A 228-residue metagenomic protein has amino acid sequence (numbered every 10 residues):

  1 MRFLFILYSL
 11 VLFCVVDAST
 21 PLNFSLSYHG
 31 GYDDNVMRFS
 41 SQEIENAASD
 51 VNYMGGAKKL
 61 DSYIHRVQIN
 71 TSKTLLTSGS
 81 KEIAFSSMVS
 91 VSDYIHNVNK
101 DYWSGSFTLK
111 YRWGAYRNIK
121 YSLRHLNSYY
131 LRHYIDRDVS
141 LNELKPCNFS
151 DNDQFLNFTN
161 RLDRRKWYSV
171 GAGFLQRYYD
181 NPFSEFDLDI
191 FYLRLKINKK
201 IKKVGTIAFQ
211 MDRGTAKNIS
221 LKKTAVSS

Functional and structural regions predicted by a protein language model:
R2-F3, T20: N-terminal leader/targeting segments
F3-C14: Sec-dependent N-terminal signal peptides
A18-S228: Gram-negative and organellar
